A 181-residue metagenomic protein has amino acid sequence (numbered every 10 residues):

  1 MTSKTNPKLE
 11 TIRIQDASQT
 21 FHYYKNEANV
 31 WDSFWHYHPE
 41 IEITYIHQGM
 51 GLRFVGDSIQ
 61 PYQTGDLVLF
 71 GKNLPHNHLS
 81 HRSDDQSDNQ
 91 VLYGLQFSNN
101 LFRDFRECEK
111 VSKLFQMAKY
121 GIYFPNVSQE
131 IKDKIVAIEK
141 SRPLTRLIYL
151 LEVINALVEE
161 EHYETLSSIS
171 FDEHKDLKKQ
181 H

Functional and structural regions predicted by a protein language model:
M1-L67: Generic protein-terminus/edge-of-domain signal
T2-N6, E10-Q15, K72-I135, E159-Y163: A hydrophobic/aromatic-rich effector-binding and dimerization subdomain of bacterial HTH-type transcriptional regulators
Y24, T44, L79, Q96 (+1 more regions): Residues in well-ordered beta-strands of folded domains
H38-I41, Q86, I148: Aromatic- and histidine-enriched alpha-helix N-cap/loop-to-helix transition segments that scaffold the rims
I41, V111-F115, H181: Conserved short hydrophobic patches within well-ordered secondary structure
H47, F97-N99, K140: Short beta-strand-to-loop capping motifs
P61-H78, L150-L157: Conserved long hydrophobic alpha-helices within structured protein cores
E139-H181: Short, Lys/Arg-enriched, Trp-marked, Pro/Gly-tolerant hinge/linker segments that flank
